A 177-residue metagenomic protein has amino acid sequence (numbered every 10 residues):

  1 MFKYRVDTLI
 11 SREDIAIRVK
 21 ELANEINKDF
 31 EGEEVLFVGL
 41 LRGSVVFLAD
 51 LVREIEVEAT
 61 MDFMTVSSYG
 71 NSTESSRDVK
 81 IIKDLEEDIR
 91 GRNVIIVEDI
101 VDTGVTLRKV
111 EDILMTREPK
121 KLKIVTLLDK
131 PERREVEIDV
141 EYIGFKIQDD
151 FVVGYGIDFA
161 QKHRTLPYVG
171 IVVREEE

Functional and structural regions predicted by a protein language model:
M1-E177: PRPP-associated nucleotide enzymes
